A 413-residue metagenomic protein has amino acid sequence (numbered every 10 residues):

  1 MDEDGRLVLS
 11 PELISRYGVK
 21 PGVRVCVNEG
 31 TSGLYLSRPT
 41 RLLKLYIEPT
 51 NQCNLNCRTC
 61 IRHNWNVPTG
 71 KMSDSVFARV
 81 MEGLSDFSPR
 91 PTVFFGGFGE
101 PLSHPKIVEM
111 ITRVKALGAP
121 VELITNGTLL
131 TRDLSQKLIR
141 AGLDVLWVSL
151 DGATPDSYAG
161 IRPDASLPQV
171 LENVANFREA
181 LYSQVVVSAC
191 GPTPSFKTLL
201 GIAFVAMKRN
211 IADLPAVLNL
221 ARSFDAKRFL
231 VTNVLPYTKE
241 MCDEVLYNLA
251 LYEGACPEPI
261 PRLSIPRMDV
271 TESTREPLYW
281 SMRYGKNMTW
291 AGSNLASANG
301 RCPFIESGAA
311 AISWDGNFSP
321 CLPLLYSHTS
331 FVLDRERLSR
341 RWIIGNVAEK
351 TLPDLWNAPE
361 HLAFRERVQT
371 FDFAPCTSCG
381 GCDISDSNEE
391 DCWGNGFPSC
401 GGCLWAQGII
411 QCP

Functional and structural regions predicted by a protein language model:
E3-G18: Short beta-strand-centered segments at strand-helix junctions
G5, Y46-P49, C53, D372-P375 (+1 more regions): Short metal-coordination and nucleic-acid-contact micro-motifs, chiefly zinc-binding Cys/His arrays
R16-Y46, H361-R367, C379-C382: N-terminal [4Fe-4S]-dependent radical SAM core
S37-L146, D156, G160, P168 (+2 more regions): Conserved alpha-helical substructure of the radical SAM core
M72, R140-S319, P323-K350: Radical SAM enzyme [4Fe-4S]-AdoMet core and its adjacent flexible, acidic and glycine-rich loops/tails across
N317-F318, P323-P413: Flexible mid-to-C-terminal extensions adjoining Fe-S/redox cofactors in radical SAM and related proteins
